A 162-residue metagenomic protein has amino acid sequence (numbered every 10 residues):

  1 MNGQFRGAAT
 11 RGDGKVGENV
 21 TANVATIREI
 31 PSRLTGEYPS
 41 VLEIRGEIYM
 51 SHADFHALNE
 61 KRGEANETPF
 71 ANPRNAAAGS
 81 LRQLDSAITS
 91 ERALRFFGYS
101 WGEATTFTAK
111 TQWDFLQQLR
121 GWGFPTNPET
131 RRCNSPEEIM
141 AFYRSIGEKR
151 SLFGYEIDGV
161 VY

Functional and structural regions predicted by a protein language model:
M1-Y162: RNA/tRNA-interacting regions in translation and RNA-turnover enzymes
